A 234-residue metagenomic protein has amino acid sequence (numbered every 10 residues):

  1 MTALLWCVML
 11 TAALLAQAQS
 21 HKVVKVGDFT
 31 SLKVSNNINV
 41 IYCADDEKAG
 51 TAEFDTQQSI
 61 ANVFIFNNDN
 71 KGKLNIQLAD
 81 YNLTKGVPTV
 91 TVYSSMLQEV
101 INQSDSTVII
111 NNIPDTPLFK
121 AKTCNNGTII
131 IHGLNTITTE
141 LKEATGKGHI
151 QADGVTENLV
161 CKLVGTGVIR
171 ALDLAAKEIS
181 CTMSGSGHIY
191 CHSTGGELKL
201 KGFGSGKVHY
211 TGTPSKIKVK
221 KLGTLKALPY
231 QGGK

Functional and structural regions predicted by a protein language model:
M1-K234: Intrinsically disordered, low-complexity terminal regions
